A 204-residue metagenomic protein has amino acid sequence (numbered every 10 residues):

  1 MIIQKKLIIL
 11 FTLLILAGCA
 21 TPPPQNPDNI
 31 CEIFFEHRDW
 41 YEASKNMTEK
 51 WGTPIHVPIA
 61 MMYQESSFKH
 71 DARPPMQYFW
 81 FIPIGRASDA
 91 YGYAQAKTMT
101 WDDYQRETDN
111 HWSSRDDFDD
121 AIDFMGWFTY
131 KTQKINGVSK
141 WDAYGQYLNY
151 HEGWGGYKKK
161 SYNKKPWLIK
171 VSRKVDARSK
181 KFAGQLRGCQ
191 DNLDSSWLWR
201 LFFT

Functional and structural regions predicted by a protein language model:
Q4-L10: Sec-dependent signal peptide recognition, specifically the positively charged N-region followed immediately by
I15-G18: C-terminal motif of bacterial Sec signal peptides marking the signal peptidase cleavage site
A20-Y78, Q133-N136, L186: Export/targeting segments at the very N-terminus of extracytoplasmic proteins
D28-F34, S44-T48, P83-Y91, E107-F118 (+2 more regions): Second-shell loop/turn segments in exported
S44, V57, Y63-G92, T100 (+3 more regions): Cell-wall polysaccharide-cleaving catalytic domain and substrate-binding groove, primarily in peptidoglycan/chitin
F81-G85, W141-L193: Catalytic and substrate-binding regions of cell-wall glycan-acting enzymes that process beta-1,4-linked
Y93-G145, N149-Y157: Alpha-helical segment that forms one wall of the substrate-binding/catalytic cleft in peptidoglycan-active domains
D191-T204: Low-complexity, Gly/Ser/Thr/Pro-rich intrinsically disordered linker/tail segments
